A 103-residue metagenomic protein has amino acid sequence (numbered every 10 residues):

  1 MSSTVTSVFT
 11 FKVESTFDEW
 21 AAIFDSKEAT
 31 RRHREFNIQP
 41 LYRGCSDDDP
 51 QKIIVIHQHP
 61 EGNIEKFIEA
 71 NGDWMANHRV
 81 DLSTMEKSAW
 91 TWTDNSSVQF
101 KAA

Functional and structural regions predicted by a protein language model:
M1-S3, R34-K52, A76-A103: Glycine-rich beta-strand-turn "strand-cap" elements at beta-sheet edges
V5-K12, L41-G72: Short, well-ordered beta-strand segments in beta-rich or mixed alpha/beta enzyme and ligand-binding folds
S15-L41, D73-H78: Short amphipathic alpha-helical segments
T16-D18, G62-I64, S97: Generic "edge-of-domain/loop-turn" microfeature
F17, N71, K87-A89: Intrinsically disordered regions, especially transient/low-confidence alpha-helical propensity segments and coil-helix
F24-E28, N37, V55-P60, A70-G72 (+2 more regions): General N-terminal targeting signals
